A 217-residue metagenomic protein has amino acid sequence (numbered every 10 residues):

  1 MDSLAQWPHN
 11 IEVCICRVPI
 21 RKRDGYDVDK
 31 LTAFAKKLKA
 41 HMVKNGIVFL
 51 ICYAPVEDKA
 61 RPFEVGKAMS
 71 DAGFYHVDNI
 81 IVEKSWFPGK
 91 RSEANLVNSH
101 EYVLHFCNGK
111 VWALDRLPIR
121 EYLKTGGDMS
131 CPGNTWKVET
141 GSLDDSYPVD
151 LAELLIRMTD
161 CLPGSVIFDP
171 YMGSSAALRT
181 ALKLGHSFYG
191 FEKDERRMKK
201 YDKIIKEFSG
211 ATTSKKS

Functional and structural regions predicted by a protein language model:
M1-F191, E195-K199: Core catalytic lobe of class I
M1-L4, I205-S217: S-adenosyl-L-methionine
D202: Short, flexible helix/strand-to-coil boundary loops that buttress conserved ligand/catalytic motifs in alpha/beta
